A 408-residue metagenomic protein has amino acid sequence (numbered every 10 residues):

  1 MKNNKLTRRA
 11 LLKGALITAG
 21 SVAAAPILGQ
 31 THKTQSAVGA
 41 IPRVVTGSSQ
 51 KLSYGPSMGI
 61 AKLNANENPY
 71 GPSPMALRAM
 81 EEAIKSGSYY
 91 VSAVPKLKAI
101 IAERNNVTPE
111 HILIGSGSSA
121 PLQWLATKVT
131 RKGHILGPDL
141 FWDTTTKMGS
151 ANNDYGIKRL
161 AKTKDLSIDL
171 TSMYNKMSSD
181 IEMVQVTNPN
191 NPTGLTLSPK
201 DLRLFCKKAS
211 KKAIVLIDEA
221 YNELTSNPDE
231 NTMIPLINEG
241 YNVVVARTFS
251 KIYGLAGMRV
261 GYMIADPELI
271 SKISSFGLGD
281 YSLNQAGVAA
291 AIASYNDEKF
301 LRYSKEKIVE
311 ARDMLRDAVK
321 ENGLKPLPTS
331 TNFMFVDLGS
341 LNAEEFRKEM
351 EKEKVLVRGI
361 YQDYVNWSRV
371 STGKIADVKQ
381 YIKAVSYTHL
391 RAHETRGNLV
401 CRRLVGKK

Functional and structural regions predicted by a protein language model:
M1-A19: N-terminal secretory signal peptides and thylakoid transit peptides that target proteins across membranes
P26-S86, E103, D280: C-terminal segment of N-terminal export signals and the immediately downstream linker at the start of the mature
S73, N242-K320, L324-L327: PLP-dependent aminotransferase class I/II
P95-H134, N152: Phosphate-binding glycine-rich loop
K128-V186: PLP-dependent aminotransferase-like
L170-S178, P192-V215, E219-I252: Active-site pre-lysine segment of PLP-dependent enzymes
V309, E321-E353: Conserved PLP-binding catalytic core of the aspartate aminotransferase-like
T388-T395, K408: Conserved small/polar residues in nucleotide/adenosyl-binding loops
